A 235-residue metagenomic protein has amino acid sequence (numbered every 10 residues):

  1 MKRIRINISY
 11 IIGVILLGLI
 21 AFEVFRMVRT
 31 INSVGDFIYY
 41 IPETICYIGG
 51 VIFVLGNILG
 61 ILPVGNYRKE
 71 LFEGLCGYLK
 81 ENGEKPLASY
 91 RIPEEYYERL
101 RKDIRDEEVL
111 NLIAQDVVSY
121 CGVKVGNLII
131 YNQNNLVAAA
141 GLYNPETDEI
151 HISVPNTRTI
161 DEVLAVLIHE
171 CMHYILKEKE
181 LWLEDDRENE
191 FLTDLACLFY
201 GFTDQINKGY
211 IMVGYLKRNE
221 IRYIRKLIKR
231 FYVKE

Functional and structural regions predicted by a protein language model:
M1-L17: Juxtamembrane interface helix immediately N-terminal to a transmembrane segment
I12-T30: N-terminal signal sequences
F25-I41: Membrane-interfacial hairpin junctions
Y39-N57: Canonical hydrophobic alpha-helical transmembrane segment
N82-E146, N156-D161, D204: Auxiliary, metal-adjacent structural segments of Zn-dependent hydrolase domains
E108, T157, L181-E235: Metalloprotease/metallohydrolase-associated module, dominated by Zn2+-dependent proteases
H151-L167, E188: Short pre-active-site segment immediately N-terminal to the catalytic Zn-binding motif
A165-K179: Active-site recognition of the HExxH zinc-binding catalytic motif
